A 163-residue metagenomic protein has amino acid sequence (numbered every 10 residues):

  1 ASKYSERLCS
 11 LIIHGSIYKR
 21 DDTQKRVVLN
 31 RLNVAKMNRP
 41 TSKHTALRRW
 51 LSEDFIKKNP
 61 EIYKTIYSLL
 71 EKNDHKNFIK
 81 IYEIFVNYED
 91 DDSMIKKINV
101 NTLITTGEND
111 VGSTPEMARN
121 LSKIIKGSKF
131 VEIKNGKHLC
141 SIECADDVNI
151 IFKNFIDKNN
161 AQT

Functional and structural regions predicted by a protein language model:
S2-R39: Flexible "cap/lid" loop of the alpha/beta hydrolase fold
I12, L103-T105, V131: Conserved hydrophobic packing residues within short motifs/helices of P-loop NTPase cores of ABC-family ATPases
D22-R26, R39-K96: Conserved alpha/beta-hydrolase catalytic His-Asp/Glu region
A46, Y82, L121, V148 (+2 more regions): Hydrophobic "lid"/C-terminal helical patch of Rossmann-like NAD(P)-dependent dehydrogenase/epimerase domains
I98, I104-T106, D110: Short beta-strand/loop motif that positions the catalytic acidic residue of the alpha/beta-hydrolase fold
V111-M117: Conserved alpha/beta-hydrolase "acid-adjacent" motif
R119-S128: Active-site-adjacent alpha-helix of alpha/beta-hydrolase-fold enzymes
G127-T163: Catalytic active-site module of serine/aspartate enzymes centered on a nucleophile-bearing elbow/loop
